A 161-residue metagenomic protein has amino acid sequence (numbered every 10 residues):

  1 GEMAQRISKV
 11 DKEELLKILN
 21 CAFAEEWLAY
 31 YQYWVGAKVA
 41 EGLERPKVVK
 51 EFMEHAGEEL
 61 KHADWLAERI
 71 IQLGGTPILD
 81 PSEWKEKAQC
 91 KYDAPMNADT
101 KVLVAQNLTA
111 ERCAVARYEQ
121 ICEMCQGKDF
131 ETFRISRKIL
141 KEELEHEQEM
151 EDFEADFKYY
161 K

Functional and structural regions predicted by a protein language model:
G1-K161: Iron-associated oxidoreductase/ferritin-like identity signal
